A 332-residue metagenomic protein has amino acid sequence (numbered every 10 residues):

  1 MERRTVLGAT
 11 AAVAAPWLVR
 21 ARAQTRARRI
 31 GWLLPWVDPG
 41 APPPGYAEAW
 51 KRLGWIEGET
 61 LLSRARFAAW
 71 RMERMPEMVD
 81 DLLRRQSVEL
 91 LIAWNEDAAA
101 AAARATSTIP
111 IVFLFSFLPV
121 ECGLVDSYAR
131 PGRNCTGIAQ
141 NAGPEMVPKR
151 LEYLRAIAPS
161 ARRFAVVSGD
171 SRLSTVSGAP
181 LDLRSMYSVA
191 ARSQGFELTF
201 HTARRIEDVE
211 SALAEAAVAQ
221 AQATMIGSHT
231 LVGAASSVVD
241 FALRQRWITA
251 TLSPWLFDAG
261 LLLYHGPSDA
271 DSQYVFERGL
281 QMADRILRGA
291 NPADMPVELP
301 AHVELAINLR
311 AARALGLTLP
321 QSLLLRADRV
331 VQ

Functional and structural regions predicted by a protein language model:
M1-Q332: Short hydrophobic alpha-helices and adjacent helix-cap/hinge residues
